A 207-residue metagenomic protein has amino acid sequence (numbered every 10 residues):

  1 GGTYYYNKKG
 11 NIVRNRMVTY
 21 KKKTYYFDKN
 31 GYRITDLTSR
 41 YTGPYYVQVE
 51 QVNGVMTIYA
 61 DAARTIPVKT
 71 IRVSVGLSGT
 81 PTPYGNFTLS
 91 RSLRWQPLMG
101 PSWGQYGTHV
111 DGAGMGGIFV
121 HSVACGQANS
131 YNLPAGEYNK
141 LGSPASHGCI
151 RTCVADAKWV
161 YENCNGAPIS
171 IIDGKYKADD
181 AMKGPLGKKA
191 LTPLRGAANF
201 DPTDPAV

Functional and structural regions predicted by a protein language model:
G1, K21, D61, D111-G114: Short strand-coil-strand connectors
G1-P44: Extracellular adhesion/carbohydrate-binding repeat motifs centered on closely spaced tryptophans
T3, T24, Y46, T70 (+4 more regions): A residue-level signal for beta-strand positions that form part of recognition/binding surfaces within mature
Y5, G54-Y59, P168-I169: Short polybasic amphipathic segments
N7, D28, S74, S90 (+2 more regions): Residue-level detector of conserved, well-ordered beta-strand and adjacent loop positions that form binding/recognition
K9, N30, A62-R64, K175: Solvent-exposed strand-loop boundary residues in beta-sheet-rich modules
I34-L93, G100, Q105-Y106, K188 (+1 more regions): Cell wall/extracellular polymer interaction/catalysis modules
P81-Y84, L93-V207: Exported/periplasmic cell-wall-interacting domains
